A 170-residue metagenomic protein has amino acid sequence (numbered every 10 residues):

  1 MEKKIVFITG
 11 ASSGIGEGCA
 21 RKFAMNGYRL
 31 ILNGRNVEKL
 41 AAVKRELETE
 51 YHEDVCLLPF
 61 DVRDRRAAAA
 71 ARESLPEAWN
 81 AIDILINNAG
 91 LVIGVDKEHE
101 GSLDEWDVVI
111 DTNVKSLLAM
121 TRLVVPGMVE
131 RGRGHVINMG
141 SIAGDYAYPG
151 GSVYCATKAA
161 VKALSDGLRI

Functional and structural regions predicted by a protein language model:
S12-G14: Conserved glycine-rich cofactor-binding loop
Y28-A42: Conserved glycine-rich Rossmann-like NAD(P)H-binding loop of the short-chain dehydrogenase/reductase
V37-E38, P59-A70, L103: The beta1-alpha1 cofactor-binding region of Rossmann-like NAD(H)/NADP(H)-dependent oxidoreductases
D96-E98, S102-I110: Substrate-binding pocket helix/loop in short-chain dehydrogenase/reductase
H99, Y148-S152: Active-site loop immediately N-terminal to the catalytic Tyr-X3-Lys motif of short-chain dehydrogenase/reductase
T121, T157: Active-site helix of classical SDR
S141: Residue(s) in the substrate-gating loop at a strand-loop-helix junction that position the organic substrate next
